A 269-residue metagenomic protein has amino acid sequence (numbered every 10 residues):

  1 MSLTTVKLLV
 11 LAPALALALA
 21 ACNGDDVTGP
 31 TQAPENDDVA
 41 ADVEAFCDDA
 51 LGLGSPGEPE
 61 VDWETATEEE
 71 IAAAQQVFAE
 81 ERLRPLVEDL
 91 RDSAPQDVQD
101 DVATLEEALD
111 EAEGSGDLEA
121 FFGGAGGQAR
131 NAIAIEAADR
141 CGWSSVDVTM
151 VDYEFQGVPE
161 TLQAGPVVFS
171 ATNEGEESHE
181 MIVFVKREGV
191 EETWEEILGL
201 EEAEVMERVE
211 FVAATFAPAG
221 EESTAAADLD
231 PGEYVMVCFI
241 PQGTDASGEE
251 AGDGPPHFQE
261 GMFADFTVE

Functional and structural regions predicted by a protein language model:
M1-V10: Bacterial N-terminal signal peptides that target proteins for export
A18-A21: C-terminal motif of bacterial Sec signal peptides marking the signal peptidase cleavage site
N23-E44: Short, low-complexity, disordered segments immediately C-terminal to signal peptides in bacterial exported proteins
A45, D49-A94: Alpha-helical segments in soluble extracytoplasmic regions
P85-F122, V235, A246: Long, amphipathic, charge-rich alpha-helical segments that form helical bundles/coiled-coils
A103-L109, G116-T149: Long amphipathic alpha-helical scaffold segments
S145-E154, L162-A164, E176, A213-E269: Extracellular/periplasmic metallocenter environments
A171-G175: Asparagine-centered strand-capping/turn motif at beta-strand->loop junctions
